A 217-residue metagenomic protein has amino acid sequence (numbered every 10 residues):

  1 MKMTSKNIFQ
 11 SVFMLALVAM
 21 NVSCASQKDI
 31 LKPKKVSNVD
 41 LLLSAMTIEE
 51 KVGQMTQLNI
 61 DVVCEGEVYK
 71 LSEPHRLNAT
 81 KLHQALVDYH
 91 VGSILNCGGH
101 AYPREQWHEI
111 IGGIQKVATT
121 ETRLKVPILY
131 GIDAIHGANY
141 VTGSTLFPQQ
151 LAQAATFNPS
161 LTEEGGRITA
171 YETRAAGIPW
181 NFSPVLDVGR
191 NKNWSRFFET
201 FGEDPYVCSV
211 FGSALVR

Functional and structural regions predicted by a protein language model:
M1-K2, M20, R217: Short intrinsically disordered, low-complexity coil segments enriched in acidic
K2-V12: Bacterial N-terminal signal peptides that target proteins for export
M3-T4, V18, A25, D29: Short, low-complexity interaction segments enriched in Ser/Thr/Pro/Gly
T4, L15, S44-I48: A general, composition-driven signal for non-globular sequence regions
S11-N21: Bacterial N-terminal signal peptides
C24-R217: Glycoside hydrolase catalytic-domain context in secreted enzymes
